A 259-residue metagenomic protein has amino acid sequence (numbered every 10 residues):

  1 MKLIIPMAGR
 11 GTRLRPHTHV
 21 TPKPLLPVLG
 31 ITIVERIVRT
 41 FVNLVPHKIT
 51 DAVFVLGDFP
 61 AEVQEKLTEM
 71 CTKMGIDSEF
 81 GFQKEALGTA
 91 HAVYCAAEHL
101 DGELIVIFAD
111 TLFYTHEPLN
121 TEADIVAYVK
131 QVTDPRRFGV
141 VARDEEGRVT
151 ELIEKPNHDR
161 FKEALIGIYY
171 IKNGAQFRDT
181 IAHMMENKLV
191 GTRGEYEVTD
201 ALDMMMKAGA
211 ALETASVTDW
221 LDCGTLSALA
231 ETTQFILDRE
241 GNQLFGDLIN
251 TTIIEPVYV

Functional and structural regions predicted by a protein language model:
K2-A8, R13, L26-P27, I31-I107 (+1 more regions): Conserved N-terminal catalytic core of the sugar/cofactor nucleotidyltransferase
G9, D110, Q131, T225: Active-site glycine-centered loops adjacent to acidic/histidine catalytic or metal-binding residues that shape
G11-P16, R136: Short N-terminal binding/cap micro-motifs at the start of the first secondary-structure element
H19-K23: Short alpha-helical oligomerization interface
P24, D77-E79, R148, A211-E213: Conserved beta-strand segments of alpha/beta enzyme cores
L25, V141-R143, T214: A structural signal for short hydrophobic beta-strand segments in well-ordered beta-sheet cores
L112-K188: Conserved core of the sugar-phosphate nucleotidyltransferase
E145, H183-V259: Left-handed beta-helix
